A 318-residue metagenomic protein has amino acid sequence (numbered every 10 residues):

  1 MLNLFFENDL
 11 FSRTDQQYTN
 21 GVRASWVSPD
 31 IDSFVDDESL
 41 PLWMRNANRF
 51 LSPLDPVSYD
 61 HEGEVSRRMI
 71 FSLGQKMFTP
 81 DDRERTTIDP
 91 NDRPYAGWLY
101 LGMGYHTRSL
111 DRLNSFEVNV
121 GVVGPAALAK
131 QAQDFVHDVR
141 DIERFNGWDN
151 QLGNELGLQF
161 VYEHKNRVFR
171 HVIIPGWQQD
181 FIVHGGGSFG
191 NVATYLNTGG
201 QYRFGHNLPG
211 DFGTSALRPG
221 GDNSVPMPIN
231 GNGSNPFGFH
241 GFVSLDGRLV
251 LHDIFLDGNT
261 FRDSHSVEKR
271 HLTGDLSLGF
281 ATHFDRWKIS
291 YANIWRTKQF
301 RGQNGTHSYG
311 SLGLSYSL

Functional and structural regions predicted by a protein language model:
M1-D32, R68-R83, R248-L256: Short glycine/proline- and aromatic-enriched beta-strand/turn motifs that initiate or cap beta-hairpins
L2-N8, F71-M77, V118-G124, H164 (+6 more regions): Transmembrane beta-barrel strands of outer-membrane/channel proteins
Q16-V22, R67, Y95-L99, N114 (+7 more regions): Residues that define the transmembrane beta-barrel architecture of outer-membrane proteins
W26-S28, Q75, Y105-T107, H164-V168 (+4 more regions): Residue-level signature of outer-membrane beta-barrel architecture
D30-R67, R108-S115, V168-F181, N207-R218 (+1 more regions): Short loop/turn motifs that connect adjacent beta-strands in outer-membrane beta-barrel proteins
N46-A129: Long, hydrophobic/aromatic-enriched structural stretches that serve as scaffold segments
D81-D82, Q201-L318: Outer membrane beta-barrel transmembrane domains
T86-P90, R144-N150, G186, R262-S266 (+1 more regions): Extracellular loop and loop/strand-boundary signature of outer-membrane beta-barrel proteins
